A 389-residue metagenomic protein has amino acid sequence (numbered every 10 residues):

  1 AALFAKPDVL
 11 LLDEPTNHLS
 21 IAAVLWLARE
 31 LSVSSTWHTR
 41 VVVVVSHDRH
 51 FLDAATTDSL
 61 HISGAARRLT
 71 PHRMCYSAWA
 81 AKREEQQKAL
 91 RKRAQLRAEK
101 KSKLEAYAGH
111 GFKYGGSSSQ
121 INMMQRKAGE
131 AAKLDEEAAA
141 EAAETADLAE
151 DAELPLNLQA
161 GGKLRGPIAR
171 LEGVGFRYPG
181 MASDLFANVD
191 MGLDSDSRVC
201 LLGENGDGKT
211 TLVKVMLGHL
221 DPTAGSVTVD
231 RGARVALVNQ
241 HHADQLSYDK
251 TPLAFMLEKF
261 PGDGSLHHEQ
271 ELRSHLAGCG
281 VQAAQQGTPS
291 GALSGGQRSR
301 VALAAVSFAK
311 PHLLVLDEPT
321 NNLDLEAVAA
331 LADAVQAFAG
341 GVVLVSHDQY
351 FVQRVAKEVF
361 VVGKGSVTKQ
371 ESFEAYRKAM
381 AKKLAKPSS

Functional and structural regions predicted by a protein language model:
A1-K92, G161-S389: ABC ATP-binding cassette signature C-motif
K82-A187: Flexible nucleotide-interacting loop at or near the entrance of a catalytic core
